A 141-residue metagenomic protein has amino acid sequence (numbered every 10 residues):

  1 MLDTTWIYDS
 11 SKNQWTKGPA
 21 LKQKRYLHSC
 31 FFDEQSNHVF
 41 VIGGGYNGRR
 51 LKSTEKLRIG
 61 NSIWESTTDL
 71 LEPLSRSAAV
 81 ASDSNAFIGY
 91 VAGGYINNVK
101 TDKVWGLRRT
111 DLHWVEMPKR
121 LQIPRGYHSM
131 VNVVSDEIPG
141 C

Functional and structural regions predicted by a protein language model:
M1-C141: Kelch-like beta-propeller repeat domains
